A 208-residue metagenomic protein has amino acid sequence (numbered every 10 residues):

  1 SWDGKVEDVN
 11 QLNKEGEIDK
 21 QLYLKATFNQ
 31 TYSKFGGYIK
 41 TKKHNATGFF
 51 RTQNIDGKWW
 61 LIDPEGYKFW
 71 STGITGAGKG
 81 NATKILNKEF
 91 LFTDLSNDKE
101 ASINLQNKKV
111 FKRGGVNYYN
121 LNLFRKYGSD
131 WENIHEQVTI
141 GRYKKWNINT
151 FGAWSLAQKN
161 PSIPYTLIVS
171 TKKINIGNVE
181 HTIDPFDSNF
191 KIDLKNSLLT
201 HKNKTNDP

Functional and structural regions predicted by a protein language model:
G4-I163, I174-D207: Active-site-adjacent substrate/metal-binding segments within catalytic domains of carbohydrate-active enzymes
